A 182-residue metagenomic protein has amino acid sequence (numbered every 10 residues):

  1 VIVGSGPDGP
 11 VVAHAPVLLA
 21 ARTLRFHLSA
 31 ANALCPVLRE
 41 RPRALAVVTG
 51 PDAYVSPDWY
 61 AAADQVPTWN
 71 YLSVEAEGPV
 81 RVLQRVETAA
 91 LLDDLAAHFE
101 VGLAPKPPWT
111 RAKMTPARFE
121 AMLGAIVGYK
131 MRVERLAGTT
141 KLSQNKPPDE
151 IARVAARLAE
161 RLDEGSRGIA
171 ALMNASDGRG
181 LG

Functional and structural regions predicted by a protein language model:
V1-A30, A46: Short beta-strand segments
V3-P7, L34-C35, A62-Q65, R118-F119: Catalytic micro-motifs at enzyme active sites that drive phosphoryl/nucleotidyl and oxygen chemistry
G4, L28, V48-G50, V133-R135 (+1 more regions): Pocket-edge structural micro-motifs
G9-V11, L72, A125: Residue-level preference for beta-strand/loop junctions
V11-A15, S56-D58, E120: Short, solvent-exposed polar/charged micro-motifs at secondary-structure junctions
R25, L45, E77, G128-R132: Beta-strand secondary-structure signal
A30-D94: Short, structured beta-strand-loop surface elements
R81-G182: C-terminal edge-of-domain segments
